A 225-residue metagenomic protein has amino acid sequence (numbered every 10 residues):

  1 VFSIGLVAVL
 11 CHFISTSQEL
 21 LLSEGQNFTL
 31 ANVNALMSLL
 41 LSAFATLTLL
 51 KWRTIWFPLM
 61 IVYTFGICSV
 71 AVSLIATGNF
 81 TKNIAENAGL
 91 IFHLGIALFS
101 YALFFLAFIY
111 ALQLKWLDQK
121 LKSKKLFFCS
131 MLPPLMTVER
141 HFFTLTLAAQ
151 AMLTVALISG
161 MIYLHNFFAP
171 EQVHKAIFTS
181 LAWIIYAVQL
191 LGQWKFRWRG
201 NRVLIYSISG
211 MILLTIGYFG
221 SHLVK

Functional and structural regions predicted by a protein language model:
V1-L6, A31-N32, I55-I67, R202-S209: Cytoplasmic-side transmembrane-helix entry/capping segments in multi-pass membrane proteins
I4-L20, L41, C68-V72: A generic, lipid-embedded transmembrane alpha helix
Q26-L39, P170-A182: Structural signature of hydrophobic alpha-helical transmembrane segments
A45-L94: Hydrophobic alpha-helical segments and helix pairs
F92-I109: Alpha-helical transmembrane segments
K120-I162: A mid-sequence, solvent-exposed acidic-amphipathic segment
L191-I212: Interfacial loop-to-transmembrane junctions
I216-K225: Juxtamembrane boundary at the C-terminal end of a transmembrane helix
